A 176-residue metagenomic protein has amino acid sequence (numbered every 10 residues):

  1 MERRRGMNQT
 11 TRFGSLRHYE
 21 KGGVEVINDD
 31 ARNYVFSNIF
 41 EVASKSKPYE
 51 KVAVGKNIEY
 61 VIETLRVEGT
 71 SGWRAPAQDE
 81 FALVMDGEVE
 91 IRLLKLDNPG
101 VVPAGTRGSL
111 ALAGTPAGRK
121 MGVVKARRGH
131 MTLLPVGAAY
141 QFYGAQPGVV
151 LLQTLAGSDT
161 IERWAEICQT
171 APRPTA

Functional and structural regions predicted by a protein language model:
M1-E63, T70-G72, I167-T170, A176: A short, N-terminal "cap"/entry segment at the start of jelly-roll beta-barrel domains of the cupin/DSBH fold
V61-Q78, K95-P99: Conserved short histidine dyad/triad with adjacent acidic residue
L65, G87, G129: Short hydrophobic/aromatic patches on the structural cores and recognition surfaces of FHA
G72-R74, D79-V84, V124, T132: His/acidic/aromatic-lined binding-pocket segments of jelly-roll/cupin-type domains and related regulatory beta-sandwich
P76-D97, T106-L112: Short, conserved beta-strand element in jelly-roll/cupin
L96-V136: Short acidic-glycine-tyrosine-enriched beta hairpin
R119-M131, V136-T160: Ligand-binding loop in jelly-roll beta-barrel domains
